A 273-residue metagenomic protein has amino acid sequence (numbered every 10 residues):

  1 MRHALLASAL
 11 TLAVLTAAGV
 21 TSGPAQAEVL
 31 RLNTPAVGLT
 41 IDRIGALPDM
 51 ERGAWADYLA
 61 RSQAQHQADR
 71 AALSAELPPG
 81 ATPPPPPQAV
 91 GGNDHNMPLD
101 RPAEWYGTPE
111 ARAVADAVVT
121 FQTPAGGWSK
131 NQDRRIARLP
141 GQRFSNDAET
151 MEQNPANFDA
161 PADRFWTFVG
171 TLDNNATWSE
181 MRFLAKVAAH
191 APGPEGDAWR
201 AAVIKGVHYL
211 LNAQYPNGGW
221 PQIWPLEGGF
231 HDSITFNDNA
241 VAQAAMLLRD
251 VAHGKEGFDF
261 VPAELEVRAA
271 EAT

Functional and structural regions predicted by a protein language model:
A7-G19: Bacterial N-terminal signal peptides
G19-E28: Signal peptide processing junction and immediate N-terminal pro/mature segment of secreted/exported proteins
E28-A117: N-terminal mature-domain "stem" immediately C-terminal to a signal peptide or N-terminal signal-anchor/transmembrane
V37, G45-P48, N93-Y106, V114-T120 (+2 more regions): Well-ordered alpha-helical scaffold segments within catalytic/enzyme domains
R70-A89, N93-D94, P124-W166, N212-D232 (+1 more regions): Glycine- and aromatic-rich loop/turn segments at beta-sheet edges
Y106-A113, T171-R182, K205, T235-M246 (+1 more regions): Aromatic- and histidine-enriched alpha-helix N-cap/loop-to-helix transition segments that scaffold the rims
V114-G126, A202-G219, R268-T273: Long, well-ordered core segments of solenoidal/helical folds
A188-A189, G196, R200-L211, D232-I234 (+2 more regions): Eukaryote-skewed repeat-based solenoidal scaffolds used as protein-protein interaction platforms, primarily
